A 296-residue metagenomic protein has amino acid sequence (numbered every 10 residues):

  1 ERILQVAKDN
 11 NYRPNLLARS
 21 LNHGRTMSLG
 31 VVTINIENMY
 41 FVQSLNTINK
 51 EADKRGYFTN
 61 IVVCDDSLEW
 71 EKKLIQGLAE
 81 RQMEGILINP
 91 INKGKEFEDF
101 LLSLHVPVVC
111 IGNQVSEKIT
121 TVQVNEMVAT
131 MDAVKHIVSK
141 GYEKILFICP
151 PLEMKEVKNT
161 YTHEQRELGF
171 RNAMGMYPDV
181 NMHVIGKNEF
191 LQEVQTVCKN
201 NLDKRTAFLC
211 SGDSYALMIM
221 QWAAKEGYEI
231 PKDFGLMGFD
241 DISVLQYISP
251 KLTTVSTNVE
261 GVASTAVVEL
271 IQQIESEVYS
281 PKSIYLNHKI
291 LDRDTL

Functional and structural regions predicted by a protein language model:
E1-M27: N-terminal helix-turn-helix DNA-binding module of bacterial transcription factors
D9, K50-Y57, S103-C110, Q114-L296: Bacterial carbohydrate/catabolite-sensing allosteric modules
D9-N15, E69, P90-I91, M220: Short gly/ser/thr-rich secondary-structure transition/capping motifs
L21-E37, K144-M154: Short beta-strand segments enriched in small/hydrophobic residues
V32, L87, A207-L209: Structural motif
T33-K50: N-terminal winged-helix
K50-K95: Central regulatory/effector-binding core of bacterial HTH transcription factors
K93-H105: Active-site-adjacent beta->alpha loops and helix N-cap segments on the catalytic face of soluble alpha/beta enzymes
